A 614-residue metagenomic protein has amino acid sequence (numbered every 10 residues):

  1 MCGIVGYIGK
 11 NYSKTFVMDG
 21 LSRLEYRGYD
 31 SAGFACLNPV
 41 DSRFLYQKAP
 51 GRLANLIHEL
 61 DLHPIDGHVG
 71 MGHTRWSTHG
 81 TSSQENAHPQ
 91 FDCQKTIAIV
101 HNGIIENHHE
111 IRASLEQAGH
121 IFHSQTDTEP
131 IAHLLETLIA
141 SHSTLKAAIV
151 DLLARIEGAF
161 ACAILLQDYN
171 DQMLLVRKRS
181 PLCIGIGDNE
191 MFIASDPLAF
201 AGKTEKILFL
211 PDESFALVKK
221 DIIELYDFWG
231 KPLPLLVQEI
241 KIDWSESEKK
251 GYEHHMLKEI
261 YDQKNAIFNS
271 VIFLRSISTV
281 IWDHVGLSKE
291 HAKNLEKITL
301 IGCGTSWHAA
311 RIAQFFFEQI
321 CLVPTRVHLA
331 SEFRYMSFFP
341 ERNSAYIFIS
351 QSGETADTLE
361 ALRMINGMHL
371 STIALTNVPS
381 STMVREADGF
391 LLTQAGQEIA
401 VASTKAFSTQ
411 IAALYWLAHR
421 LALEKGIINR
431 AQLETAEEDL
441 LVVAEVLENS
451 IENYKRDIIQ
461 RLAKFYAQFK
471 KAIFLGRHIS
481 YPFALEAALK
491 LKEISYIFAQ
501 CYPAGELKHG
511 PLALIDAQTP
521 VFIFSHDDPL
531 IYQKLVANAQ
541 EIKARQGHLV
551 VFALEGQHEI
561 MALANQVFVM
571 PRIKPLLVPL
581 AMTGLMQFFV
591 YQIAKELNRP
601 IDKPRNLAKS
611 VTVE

Functional and structural regions predicted by a protein language model:
M1-K249, E253, N265-E296, Y335 (+3 more regions): Conserved short alpha-helical segments that host acidic/polar catalytic motifs at enzyme active sites
H68-E85, S270-K289, A313-I349, T355 (+1 more regions): Glycine-rich oxoanion-binding loops at beta->alpha junctions
P89-F91, L174-L175, I207-L208, F215-L217 (+11 more regions): Replace "in large, NTP-powered and nucleic-acid-processing enzymes" with "in large, NTP-powered factors and other
A159-E190, Y466-E493, P529-I531, V536: Acidic/histidine-rich
Q263-T299, G389-P520, I531, L597-E614: Active-site phosphate/pyrophosphate-binding segments
K293-V442, R477, F524-P571, F589 (+1 more regions): Glycine-rich phosphate-binding loops that contact phosphosugars or nucleotide phosphates
H548, L563, I573-E614: Generic C-terminus detector
